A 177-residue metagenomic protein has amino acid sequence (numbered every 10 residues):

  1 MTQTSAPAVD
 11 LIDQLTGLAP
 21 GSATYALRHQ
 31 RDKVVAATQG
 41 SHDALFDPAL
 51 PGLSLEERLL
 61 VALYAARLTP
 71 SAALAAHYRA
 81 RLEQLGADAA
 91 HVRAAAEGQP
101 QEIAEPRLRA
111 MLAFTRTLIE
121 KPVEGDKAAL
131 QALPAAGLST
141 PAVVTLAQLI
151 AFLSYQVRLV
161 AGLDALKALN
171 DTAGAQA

Functional and structural regions predicted by a protein language model:
M1-R93, E102-I103, A110, A168-L169 (+1 more regions): Secretory/endomembrane lumenal or extracellular ectodomains immediately following the signal peptide
D32-A36, E120, A151: Generic structural signal for well-ordered, non-transmembrane alpha-helical segments in soluble/cytosolic regions
S54-L55, E105, D126, S139: Ser/Thr-centered flexible coil motifs
L59-T69, A73, R107-K127, A147-I150: Amphipathic, charged-and-aliphatic alpha-helical interface segments that function as noncatalytic docking
P100-Q101, T140: A short glycine/serine-rich beta->alpha loop
G125-A177: Preference for long, well-ordered alpha-helical segments
